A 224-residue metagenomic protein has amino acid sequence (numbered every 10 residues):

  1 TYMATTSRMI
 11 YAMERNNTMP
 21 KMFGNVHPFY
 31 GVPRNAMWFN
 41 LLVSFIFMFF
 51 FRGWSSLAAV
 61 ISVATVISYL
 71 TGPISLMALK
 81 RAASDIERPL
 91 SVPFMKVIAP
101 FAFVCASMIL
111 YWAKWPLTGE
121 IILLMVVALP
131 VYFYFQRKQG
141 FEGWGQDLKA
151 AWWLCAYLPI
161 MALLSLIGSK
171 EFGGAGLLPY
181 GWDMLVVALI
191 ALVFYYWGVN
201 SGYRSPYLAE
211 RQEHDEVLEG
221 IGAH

Functional and structural regions predicted by a protein language model:
T1-K21, R52-L76: Membrane-helix boundary/coupling elements in multi-pass transport proteins
Y11-F50, K80, S84-A102, W152: Loop-to-transmembrane helix boundary motifs in multi-pass membrane proteins
M19, L41-V60, R81-A82, M108-G119 (+1 more regions): Transmembrane helix-loop junctions in multi-pass membrane proteins
N25, A58-V63, E120-V126: Composition- and surface-driven signal marking solvent-exposed, interaction-prone regions in large proteins
Y30-R34, S62, V92, K114 (+3 more regions): Hydrophobic, aromatic-rich alpha-helical transmembrane segments and their membrane-interface anchor motifs
N35, F39-I46, A64-I74, V97-Y111 (+3 more regions): Lipid-exposed faces of alpha-helical membrane segments in multi-pass integral membrane proteins
L76-I98, G119-H224: Terminal cytosolic tails of multi-pass membrane transporters, especially the segment immediately following the final
